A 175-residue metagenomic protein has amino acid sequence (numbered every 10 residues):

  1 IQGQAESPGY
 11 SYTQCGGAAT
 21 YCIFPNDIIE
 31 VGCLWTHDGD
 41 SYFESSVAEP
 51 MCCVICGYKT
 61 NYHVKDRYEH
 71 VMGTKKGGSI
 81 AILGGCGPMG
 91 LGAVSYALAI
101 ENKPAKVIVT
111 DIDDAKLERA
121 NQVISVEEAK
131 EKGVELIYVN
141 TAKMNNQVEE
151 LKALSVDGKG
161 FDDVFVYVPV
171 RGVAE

Functional and structural regions predicted by a protein language model:
Q2-G78: NAD(P)H dinucleotide-binding glycine-rich loop of Rossmann-like/cofactor-binding domains, especially the beta1-alpha1
Y21-C22, M89-S95: Basic, gly/Ser/Thr/Pro-rich low-complexity segments located predominantly at protein N termini
C53, P88-M89: Hydrophobic/small residue at the entry helix of a nucleotide-binding pocket
K59, C86-G87: Gly/Ser/Thr-rich beta-alpha loop segments that engage phosphate groups in nucleotides
G77-S79, L83-C86, V94-A174: Adenosine-nucleotide cofactor-binding segment
